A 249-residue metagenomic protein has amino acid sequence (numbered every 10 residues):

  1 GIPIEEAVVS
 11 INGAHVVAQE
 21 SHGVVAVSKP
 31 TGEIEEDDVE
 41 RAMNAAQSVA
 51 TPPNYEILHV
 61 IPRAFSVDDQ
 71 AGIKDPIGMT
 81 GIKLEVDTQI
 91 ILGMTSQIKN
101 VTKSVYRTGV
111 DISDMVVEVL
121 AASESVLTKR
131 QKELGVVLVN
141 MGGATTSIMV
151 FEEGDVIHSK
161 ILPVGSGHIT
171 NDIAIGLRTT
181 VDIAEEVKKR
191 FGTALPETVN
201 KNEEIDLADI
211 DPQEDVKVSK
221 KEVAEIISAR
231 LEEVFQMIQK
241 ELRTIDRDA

Functional and structural regions predicted by a protein language model:
G1-L138, D155-I157, S166, L177-A224 (+1 more regions): Nucleotide/phosphate-binding catalytic cleft detector across ATP-hydrolyzing and phosphate-transferring enzymes
G143: Short, glycine/acidic-enriched loop or turn micro-motifs at the edges of active sites
T146-V150: Short beta-strand scaffold segments in enzyme catalytic cores
S159-I161: Residue-level detector of high-confidence beta-strand sites
L231: C-terminal catalytic subdomain
Q236, K240-A249: ATP-binding/phosphotransfer module of carbohydrate and carboxylate kinases, centering on a glycine-rich
